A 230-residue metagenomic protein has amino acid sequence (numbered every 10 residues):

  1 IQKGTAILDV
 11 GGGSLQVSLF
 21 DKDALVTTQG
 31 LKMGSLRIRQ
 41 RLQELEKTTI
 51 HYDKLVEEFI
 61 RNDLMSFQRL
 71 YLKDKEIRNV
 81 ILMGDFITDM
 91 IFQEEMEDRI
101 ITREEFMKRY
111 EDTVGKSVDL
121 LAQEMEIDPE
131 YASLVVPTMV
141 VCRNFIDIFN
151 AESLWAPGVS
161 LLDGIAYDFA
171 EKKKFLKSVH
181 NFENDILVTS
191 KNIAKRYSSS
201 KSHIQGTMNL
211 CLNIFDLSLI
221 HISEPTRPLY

Functional and structural regions predicted by a protein language model:
I1-T5, L19-D21, T27-L219, S223 (+1 more regions): Helical "lid/coupling" subdomains associated with nucleotide-phosphate turnover
V10-S14: Active-site-adjacent helix-turn-beta-strand microarchitecture at beta-sheet edges that either contains or buttresses
